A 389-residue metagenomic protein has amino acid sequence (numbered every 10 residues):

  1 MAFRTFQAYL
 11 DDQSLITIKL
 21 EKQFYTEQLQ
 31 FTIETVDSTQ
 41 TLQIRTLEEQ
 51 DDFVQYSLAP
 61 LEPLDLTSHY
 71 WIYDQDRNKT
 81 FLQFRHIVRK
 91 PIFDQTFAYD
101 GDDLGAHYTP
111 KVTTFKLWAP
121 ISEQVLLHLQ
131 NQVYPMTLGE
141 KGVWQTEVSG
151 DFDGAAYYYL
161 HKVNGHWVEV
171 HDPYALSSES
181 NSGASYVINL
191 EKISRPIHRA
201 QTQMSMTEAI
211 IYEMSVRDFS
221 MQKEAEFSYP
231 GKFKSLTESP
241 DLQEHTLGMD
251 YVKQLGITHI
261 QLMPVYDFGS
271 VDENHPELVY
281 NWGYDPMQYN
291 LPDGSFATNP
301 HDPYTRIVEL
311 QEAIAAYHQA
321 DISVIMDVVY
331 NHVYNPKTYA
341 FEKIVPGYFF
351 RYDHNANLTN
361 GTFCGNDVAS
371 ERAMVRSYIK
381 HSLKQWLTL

Functional and structural regions predicted by a protein language model:
M1-D37: Eukaryotic non-catalytic protein-interaction modules, chiefly N-terminal intrinsically disordered
A2-D12, E48-T114, V133, L138-E238: The feature marks proteins involved in alpha-glucan
K19-Q28, W118-Q124, F152: Short proline/glycine-enriched turn/loop motifs at strand-loop junctions of beta-rich domains
Y25-P63, Q130-Q132: Immunoglobulin-like IPT/TIG beta-sandwich domains and homologous Ig-like subdomains
L29-F31, V125-L127, Y157: Short beta-strand elements bearing conserved aromatic residues within extracellular beta-rich modules
T113-S122, L127-L129, T146: Beta-strand-enriched, solvent-exposed domains that form extended recognition/catalytic surfaces
R217-L389: Substrate-binding/active-site clefts of carbohydrate-active enzymes
